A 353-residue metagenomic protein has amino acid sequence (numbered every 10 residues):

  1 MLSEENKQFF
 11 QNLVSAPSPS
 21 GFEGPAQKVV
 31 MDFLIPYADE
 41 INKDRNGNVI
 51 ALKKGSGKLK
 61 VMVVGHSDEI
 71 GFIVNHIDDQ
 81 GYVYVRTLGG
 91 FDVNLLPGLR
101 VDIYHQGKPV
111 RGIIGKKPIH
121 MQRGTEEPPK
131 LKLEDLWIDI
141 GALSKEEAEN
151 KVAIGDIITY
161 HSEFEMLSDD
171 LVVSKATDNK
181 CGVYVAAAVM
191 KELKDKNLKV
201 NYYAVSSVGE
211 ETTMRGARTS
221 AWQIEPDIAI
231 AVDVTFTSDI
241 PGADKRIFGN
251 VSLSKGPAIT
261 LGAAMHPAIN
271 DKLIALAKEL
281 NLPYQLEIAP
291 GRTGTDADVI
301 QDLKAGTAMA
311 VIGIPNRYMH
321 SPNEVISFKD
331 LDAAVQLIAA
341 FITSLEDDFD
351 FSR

Functional and structural regions predicted by a protein language model:
M1-R353: N-terminal hydrophobic/helix-forming segments and targeting peptides
